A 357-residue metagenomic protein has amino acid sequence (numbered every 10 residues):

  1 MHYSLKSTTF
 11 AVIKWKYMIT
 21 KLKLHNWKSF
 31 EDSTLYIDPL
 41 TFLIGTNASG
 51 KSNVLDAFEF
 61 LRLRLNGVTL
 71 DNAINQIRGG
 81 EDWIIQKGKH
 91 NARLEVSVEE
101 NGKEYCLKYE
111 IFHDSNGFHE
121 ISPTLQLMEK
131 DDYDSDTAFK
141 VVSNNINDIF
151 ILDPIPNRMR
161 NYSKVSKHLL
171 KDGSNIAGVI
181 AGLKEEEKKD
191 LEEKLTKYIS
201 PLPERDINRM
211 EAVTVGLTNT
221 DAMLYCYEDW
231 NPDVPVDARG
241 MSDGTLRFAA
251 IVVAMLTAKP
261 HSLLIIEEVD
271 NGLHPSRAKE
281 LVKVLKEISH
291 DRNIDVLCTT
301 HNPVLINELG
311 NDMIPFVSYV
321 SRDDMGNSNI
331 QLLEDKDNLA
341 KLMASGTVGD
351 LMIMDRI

Functional and structural regions predicted by a protein language model:
Y3, I13, D56-D114: Conserved P-loop NTP-binding catalytic core
T8-M18, E280-I357: C-terminal lobe/lid and adjacent interdomain/linker elements of RecA-like ASCE P-loop ATPase modules
I13-F30: N-terminal pre-Walker A segment at the start of P-loop NTPase domains
S33-D38, A258: Phosphate-binding P-loop
D38-I77, N175, D243, F248-A254 (+3 more regions): Phosphate-binding glycine-rich loops of NTP-binding sites
L40-F42, H261-L263, D295: Residue-level preference for the first positions of well-ordered beta-strands
R93, E99-A212: Electropositive, glycine-dotted interaction segments that contact anionic polymers or phosphate-rich ligands
E204, N208-L256, L263-S276: Conserved ABC ATPase signature
